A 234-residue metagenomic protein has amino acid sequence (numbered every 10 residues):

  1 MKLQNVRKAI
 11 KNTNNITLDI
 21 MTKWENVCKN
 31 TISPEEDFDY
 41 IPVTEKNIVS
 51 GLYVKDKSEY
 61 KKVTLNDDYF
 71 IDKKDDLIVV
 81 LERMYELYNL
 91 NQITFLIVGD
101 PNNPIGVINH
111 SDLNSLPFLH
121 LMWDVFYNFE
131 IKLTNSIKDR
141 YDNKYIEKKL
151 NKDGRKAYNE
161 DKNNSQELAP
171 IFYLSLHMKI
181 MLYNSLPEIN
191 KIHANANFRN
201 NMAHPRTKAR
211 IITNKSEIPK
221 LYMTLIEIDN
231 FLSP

Functional and structural regions predicted by a protein language model:
M1-P234: Tandem CBS (Cystathionine beta-synthase) repeat/Bateman regulatory domains
